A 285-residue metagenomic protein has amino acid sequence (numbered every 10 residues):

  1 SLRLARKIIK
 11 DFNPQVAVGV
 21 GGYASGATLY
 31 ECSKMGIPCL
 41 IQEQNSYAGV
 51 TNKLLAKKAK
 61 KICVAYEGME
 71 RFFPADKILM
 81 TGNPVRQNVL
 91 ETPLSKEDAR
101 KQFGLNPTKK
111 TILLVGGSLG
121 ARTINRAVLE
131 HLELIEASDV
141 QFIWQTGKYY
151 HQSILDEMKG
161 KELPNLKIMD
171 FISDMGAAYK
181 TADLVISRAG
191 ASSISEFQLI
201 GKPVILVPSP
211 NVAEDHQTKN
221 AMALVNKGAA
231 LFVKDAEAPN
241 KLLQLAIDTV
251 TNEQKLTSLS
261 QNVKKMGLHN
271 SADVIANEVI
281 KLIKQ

Functional and structural regions predicted by a protein language model:
S1-V16: An amphipathic, basic-hydrophobic alpha-helix
P14-V16, K180-I194, K202-P203: Acidic donor-binding loop of glycosyltransferase active sites
Y30, G176, I194-K202, M222: Short alpha-helical segment that forms part of, or immediately flanks, the ligand-binding pocket in carbohydrate-active
S33-E97, L105: Active-site-proximal region of nucleotide-activated glycan assembly enzymes, centered on histidine/acidic-rich loops
I37-P38, D183-L184, G201-S209, A229: Structural loop-to-beta junction motif characteristic of Rossmann-like glycosyltransferase folds
L94-K101, L105-S187, Q217-A221, N226 (+1 more regions): Donor-nucleotide binding loops and adjacent catalytic segments primarily of GT-B fold Leloir glycosyltransferases
K101, K255-H269: A short, well-ordered alpha-helix in the C-terminal region of glycosyltransferases
L268-Q285: C-terminal alpha-helical cap of glycosyltransferases
